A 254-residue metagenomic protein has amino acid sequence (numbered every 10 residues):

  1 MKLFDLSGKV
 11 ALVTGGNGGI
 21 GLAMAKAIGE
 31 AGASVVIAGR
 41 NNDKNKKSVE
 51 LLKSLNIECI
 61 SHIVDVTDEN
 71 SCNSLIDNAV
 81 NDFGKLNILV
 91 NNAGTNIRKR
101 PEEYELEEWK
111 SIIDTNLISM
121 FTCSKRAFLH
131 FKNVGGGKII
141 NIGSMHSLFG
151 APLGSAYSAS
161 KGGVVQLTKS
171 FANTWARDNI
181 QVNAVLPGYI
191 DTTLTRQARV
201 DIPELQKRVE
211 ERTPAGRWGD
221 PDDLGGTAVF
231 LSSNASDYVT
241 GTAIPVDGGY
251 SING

Functional and structural regions predicted by a protein language model:
M1-L3, F149, A228-V229, T240-G254: Short C-terminal tail/terminal secondary-structure segment of NAD(P)H-dependent dehydrogenase/reductase domains
V10, N17-G18, N41: Conserved glycine-rich cofactor-binding loop
V90, A176, Q181, V239-G241: Short, small/polar-rich loop/turn modules that mediate ligand/substrate recognition or access, typified
R100-P101, E105-I113, L205, V209: Substrate-binding pocket helix/loop in short-chain dehydrogenase/reductase
S124, S160, T168: Active-site helix of classical SDR
L129, N173-R177, D237: Alpha-helical segment proximal to the catalytic Tyr-Lys
S144: Residue(s) in the substrate-gating loop at a strand-loop-helix junction that position the organic substrate next
